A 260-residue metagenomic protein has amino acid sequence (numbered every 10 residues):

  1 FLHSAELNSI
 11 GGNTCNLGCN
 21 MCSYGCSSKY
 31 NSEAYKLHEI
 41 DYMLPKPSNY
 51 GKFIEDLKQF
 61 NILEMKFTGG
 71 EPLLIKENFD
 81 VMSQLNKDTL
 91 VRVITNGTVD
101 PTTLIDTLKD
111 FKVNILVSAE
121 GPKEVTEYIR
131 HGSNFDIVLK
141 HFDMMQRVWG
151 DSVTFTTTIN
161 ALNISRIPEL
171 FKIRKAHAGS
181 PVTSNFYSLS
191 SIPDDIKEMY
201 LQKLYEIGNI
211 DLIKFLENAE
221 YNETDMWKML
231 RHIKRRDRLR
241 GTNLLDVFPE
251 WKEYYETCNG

Functional and structural regions predicted by a protein language model:
F1-Y42, K58-Q59, I213-G260: N-terminal pre-core extensions flanking Radical SAM catalytic domains
L2-T14, G25-S48, F60-I75, N86-T102 (+3 more regions): Core AdoMet radical
N49-I54, N78-D80, T103-L104: Leucine-rich repeat
I54-E55, D143: Generic structural signal for well-ordered alpha-helical scaffold segments
D56-L57, T107, R147: A general structural signal for stabilizing positions within well-ordered secondary structure
E77-N78, L104, N134, R166-L170: Residues at alpha-helix caps and immediate loop-helix transition turns in enzyme cores, especially N- and C-cap
R92, F111-L116, D136-N259: Conserved C-terminal portion of the radical SAM core fold that forms the substrate/S-adenosylmethionine-binding
